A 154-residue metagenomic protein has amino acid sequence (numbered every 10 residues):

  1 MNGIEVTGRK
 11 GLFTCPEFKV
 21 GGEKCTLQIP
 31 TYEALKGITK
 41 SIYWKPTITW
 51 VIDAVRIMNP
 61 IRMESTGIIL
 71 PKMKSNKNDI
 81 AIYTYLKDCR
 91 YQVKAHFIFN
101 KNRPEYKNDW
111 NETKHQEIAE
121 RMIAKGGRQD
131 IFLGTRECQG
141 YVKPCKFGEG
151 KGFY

Functional and structural regions predicted by a protein language model:
M1-G22: N-terminal, Lys/Arg- and Ser/Thr-rich interaction peptides
E17-I38, I123: Short, flexible N-terminal segments of the mature chain
I29, E33-G37, S41-E105: Extended, compositionally biased
L70-Y154: Internal, well-folded beta-alpha domain core
